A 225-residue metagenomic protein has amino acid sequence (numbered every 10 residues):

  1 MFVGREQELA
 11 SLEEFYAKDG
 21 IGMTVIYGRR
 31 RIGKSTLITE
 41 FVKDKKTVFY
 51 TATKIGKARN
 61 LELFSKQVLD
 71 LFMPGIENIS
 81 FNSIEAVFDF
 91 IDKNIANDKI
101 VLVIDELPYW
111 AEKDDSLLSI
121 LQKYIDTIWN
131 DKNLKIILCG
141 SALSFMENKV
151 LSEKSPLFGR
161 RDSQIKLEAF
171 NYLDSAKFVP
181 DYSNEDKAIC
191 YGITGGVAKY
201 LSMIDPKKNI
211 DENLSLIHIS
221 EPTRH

Functional and structural regions predicted by a protein language model:
M1-L12: N-terminal pre-P-loop "Q-motif" helix
K34: Conserved lysine of the Walker
D44-V48, A58-E77: Conserved NTP-binding/hydrolysis module of P-loop NTPases
L71-K93: Short glycine-rich substrate-engagement loop in P-loop NTPases that contacts/grips substrate
I95-L117, L121: Conserved P-loop NTPase "ATPase switch" module shared by AAA+ and STAND
W110-K113, Y124-K154: Sensor-1/coupling segment of RecA-like P-loop NTPase cores
D162-K187: Conserved small helical "lid"/interfacial subdomain of P-loop NTPases
L214-H225: Residue-level detector of conserved catalytic or cofactor/ligand-binding positions in enzyme active sites
